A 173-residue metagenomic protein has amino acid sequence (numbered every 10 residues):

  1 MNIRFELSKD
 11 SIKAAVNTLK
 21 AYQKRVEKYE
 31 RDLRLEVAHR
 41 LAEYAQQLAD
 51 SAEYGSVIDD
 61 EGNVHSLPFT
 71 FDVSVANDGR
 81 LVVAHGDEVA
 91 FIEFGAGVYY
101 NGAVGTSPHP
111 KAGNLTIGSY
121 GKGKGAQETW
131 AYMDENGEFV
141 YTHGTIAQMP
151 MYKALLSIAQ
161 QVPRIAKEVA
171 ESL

Functional and structural regions predicted by a protein language model:
M1-V89, A112-L115, S119-L173: Short, Lys/Arg-rich flexible segments
A90-T106: Extended Gly/Ser/Thr-rich low-complexity repeat segments, especially those forming or decorating extracellular
